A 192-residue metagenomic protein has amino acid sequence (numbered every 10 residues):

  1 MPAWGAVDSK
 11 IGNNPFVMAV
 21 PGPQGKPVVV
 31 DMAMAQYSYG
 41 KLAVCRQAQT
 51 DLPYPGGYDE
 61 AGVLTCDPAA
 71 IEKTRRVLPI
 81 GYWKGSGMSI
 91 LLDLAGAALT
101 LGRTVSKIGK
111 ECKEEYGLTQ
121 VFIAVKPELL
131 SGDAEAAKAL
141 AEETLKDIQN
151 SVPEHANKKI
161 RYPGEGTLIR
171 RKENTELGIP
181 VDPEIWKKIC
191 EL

Functional and structural regions predicted by a protein language model:
M1, K73-V77, R170-E173: Active-site-proximal beta-alpha loop/turn segments in soluble metabolic enzymes
M1-A69: Phosphate/diphosphate-binding glycine-rich loops and adjacent basic-rich segments that engage nucleotide
N14-F16, K26-V28, Y54, R76 (+4 more regions): Structural beta-strand/beta-sheet cores of well-ordered domains, especially the beta-sheet scaffolds that support
M18, V30-M32, G57, I80 (+3 more regions): Generic structural hydrophobic/aromatic packing signal, biased to beta-strands
M34-Y37, K84, P127-L129: Glycine-rich beta-alpha junction loops
S38-L101, K113-E115: Small-residue-enriched flexible segments
T104-L192: Catalytic-core signal marking the mid-to-C-terminal active-site face
